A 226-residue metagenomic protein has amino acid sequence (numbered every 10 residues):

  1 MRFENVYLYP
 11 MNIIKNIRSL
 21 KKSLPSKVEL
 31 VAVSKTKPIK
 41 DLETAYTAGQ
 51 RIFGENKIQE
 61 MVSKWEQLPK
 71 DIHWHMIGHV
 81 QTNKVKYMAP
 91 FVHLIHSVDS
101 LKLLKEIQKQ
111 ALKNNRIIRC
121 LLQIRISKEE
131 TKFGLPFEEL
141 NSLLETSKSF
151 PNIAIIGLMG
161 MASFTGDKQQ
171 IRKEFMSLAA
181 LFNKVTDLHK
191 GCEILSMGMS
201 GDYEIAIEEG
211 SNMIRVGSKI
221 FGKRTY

Functional and structural regions predicted by a protein language model:
E4-V6: Short hydrophobic alpha-helical segments enriched in small aliphatic residues
Y9-G201, I207-E209: Conserved alpha/beta-domain cores
H96, S211-Y226: Gly/Pro- and small hydrophobic-enriched strand-loop and loop-to-helix capping segments that sit at the rims
